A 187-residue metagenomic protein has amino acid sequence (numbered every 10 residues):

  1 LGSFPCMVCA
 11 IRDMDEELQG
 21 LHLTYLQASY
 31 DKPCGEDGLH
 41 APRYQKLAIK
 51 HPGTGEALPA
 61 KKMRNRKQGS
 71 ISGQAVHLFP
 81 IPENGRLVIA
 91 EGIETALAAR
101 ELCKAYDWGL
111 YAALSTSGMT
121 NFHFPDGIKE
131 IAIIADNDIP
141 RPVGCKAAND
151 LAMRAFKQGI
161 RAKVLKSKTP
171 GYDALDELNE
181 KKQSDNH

Functional and structural regions predicted by a protein language model:
G2-D126: Phosphate-handling DNA/RNA-contact segment within nucleic-acid enzymes
D31-P33, P82-V88, I93-H187: TOPRIM fold recognition
